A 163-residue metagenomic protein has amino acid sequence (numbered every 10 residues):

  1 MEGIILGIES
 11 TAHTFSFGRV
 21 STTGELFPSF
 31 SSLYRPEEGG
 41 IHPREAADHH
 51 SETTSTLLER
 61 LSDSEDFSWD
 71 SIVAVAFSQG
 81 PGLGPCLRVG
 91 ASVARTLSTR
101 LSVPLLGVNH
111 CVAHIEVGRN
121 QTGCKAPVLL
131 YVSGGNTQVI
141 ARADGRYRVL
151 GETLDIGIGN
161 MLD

Functional and structural regions predicted by a protein language model:
M1-D163: Short acidic/glycine-rich loops and adjacent helix/strand connectors that line catalytic pockets where negatively
